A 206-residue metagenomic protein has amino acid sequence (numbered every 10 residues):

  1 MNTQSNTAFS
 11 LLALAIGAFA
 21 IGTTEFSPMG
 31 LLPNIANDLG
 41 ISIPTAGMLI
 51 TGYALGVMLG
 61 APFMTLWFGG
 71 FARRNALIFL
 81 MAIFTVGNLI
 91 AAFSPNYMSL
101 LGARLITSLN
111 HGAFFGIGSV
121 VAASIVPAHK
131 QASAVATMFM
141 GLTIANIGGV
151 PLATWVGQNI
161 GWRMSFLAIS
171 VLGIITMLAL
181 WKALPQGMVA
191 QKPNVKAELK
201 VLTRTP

Functional and structural regions predicted by a protein language model:
N2-Q4, L184-P206: Juxtamembrane intracellular "pre-TM" segments in multi-pass secondary transporters
A13-I43: Extracytoplasmic
F26, A54-P62, N146-I147: Residue-level signature of mid-helix packing/kink "hotspots" within the transmembrane helices of 12-pass Major
N34, P62-L66, W155: Membrane-interface helix termini in secondary transporters
L59-M98: Conserved MFS/SLC helix-loop-helix module at the cytosolic interface between two early adjacent transmembrane helices
M81, T85-N88, A103, S170-M177: A generic transmembrane-helix signature of 12-TM secondary carrier transporters
P95, S99, P127-K182: Helix-loop-helix hairpin linking two adjacent transmembrane segments in secondary transporters
A103-G141: Cytoplasmic helix-loop-helix junction between adjacent transmembrane helices in 12-TM secondary transporters
